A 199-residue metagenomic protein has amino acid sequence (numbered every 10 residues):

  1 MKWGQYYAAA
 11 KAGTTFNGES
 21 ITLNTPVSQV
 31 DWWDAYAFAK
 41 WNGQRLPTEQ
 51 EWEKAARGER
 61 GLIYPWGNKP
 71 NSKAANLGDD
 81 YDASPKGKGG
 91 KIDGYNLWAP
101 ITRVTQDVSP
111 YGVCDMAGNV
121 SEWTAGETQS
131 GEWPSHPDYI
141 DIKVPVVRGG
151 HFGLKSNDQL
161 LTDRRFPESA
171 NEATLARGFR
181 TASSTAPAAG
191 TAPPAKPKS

Functional and structural regions predicted by a protein language model:
M1-F16, N42-G43: Short capping motifs at secondary-structure boundaries
T15-D163, L175: Functional-site microenvironments in short loops/helix caps that host divalent-cation chemistry
V30, N171-E172, A189-T191: Low-complexity, intrinsically disordered short segments enriched for Gly/Pro and polybasic residues
R164-A170: Short, P/G- and charge-enriched loop/turn segments at secondary-structure junctions
L175-G190: Short, structured beta-strand segments at or near domain termini in extracellular proteins/domains
A188-S199: Compositionally biased, proline/threonine/alanine/serine-rich low-complexity intrinsically disordered stretches
